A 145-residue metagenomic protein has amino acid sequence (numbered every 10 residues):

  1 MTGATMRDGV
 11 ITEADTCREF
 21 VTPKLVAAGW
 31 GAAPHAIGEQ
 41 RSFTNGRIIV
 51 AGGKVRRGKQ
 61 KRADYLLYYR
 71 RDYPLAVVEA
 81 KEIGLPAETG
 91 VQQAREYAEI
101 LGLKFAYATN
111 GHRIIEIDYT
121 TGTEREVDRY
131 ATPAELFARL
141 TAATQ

Functional and structural regions predicted by a protein language model:
M1-Q145: Accessory nucleic-acid engagement/destabilization modules that flank
